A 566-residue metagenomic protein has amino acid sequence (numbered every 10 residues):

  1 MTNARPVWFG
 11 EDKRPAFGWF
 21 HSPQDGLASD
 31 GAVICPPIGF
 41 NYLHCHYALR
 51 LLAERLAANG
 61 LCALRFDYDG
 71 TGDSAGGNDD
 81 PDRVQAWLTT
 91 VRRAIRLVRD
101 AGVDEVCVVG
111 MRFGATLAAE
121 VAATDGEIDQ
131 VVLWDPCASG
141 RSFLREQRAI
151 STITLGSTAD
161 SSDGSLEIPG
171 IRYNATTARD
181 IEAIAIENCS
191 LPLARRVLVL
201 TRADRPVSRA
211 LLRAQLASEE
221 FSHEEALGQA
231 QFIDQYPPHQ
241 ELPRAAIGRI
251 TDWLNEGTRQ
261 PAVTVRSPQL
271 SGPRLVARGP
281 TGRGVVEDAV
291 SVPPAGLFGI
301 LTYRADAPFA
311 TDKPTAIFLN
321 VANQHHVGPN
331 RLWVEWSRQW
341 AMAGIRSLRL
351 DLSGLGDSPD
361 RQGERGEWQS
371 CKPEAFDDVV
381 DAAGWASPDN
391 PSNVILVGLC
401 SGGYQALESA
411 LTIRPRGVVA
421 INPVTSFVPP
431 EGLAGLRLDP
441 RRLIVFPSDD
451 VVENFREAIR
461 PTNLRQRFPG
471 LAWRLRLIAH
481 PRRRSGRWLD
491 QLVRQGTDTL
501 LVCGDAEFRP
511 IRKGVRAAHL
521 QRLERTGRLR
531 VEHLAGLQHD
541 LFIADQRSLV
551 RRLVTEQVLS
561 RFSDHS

Functional and structural regions predicted by a protein language model:
M1-D30, D252, E256-P314, I543: N-terminal cap/lid segment of alpha/beta-hydrolase-fold proteins
P23-D67, L97, R304-D351, R361 (+1 more regions): Short, surface-exposed "cap/lid" segments of acyl-processing enzymes
L56, V121-D125, W340, S409-A410: Aromatic pocket-lining residues of Rossmann-like dinucleotide-binding sites
F66-D82, D351-E367: Glycine-rich "HGGG/HGxG" loop immediately N-terminal to the catalytic nucleophile of the alpha/beta-hydrolase
D80-D100, R365-D389: Alpha/beta-hydrolase active-site loop
D82, D125-T251, I413-R551: The alpha/beta-hydrolase serine catalytic core
D100-F113, P388-L399: Alpha/beta-hydrolase fold nucleophile elbow
V109-A118, D135, V397-A406: Gly/Ala-rich beta-loop-alpha elbow adjacent to hydrolase catalytic centers
